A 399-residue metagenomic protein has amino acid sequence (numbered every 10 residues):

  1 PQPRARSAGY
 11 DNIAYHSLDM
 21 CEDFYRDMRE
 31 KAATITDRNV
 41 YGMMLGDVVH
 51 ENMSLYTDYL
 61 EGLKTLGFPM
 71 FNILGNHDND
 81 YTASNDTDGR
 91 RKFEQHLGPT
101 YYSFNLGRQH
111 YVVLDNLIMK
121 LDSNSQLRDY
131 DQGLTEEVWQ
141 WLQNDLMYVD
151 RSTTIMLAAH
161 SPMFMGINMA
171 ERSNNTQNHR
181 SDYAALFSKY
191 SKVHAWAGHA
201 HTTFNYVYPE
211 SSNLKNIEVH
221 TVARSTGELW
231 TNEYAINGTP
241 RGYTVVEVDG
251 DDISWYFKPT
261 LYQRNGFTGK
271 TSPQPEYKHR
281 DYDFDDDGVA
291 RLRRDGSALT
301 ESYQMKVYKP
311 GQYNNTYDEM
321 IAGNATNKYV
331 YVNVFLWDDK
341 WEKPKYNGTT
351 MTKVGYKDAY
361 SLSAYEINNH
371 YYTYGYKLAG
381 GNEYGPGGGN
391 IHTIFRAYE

Functional and structural regions predicted by a protein language model:
P1, G46-D47, G75-N76, H160 (+1 more regions): Active-site glycine-centered loops adjacent to acidic/histidine catalytic or metal-binding residues that shape
P1-Y56: N-terminal active-site segment of His-dependent metallophosphoesterases
Q2-R4, K92-E171, T260, G269-Y282 (+2 more regions): Conserved catalytic scaffold of divalent metal-dependent phosphoesterases
Y10-S17, L45-E51, S125-T135, I167-N174: The substrate-binding groove and active-site-proximal loops of carbohydrate-active enzymes, especially glycoside
V40-G42, I155, V193: Conserved acidic residues
M53-V149, N174, N178-H194, T202-F257: Extended active-site neighborhood of metal-dependent phosphoesterases/phosphodiesterases
S212-W337, I394-E399: Binuclear metal-dependent phosphoesterase catalytic core
Y303-E399: Long, low-complexity serine/threonine/glycine- and acidic-rich segments characteristic of extracellular
